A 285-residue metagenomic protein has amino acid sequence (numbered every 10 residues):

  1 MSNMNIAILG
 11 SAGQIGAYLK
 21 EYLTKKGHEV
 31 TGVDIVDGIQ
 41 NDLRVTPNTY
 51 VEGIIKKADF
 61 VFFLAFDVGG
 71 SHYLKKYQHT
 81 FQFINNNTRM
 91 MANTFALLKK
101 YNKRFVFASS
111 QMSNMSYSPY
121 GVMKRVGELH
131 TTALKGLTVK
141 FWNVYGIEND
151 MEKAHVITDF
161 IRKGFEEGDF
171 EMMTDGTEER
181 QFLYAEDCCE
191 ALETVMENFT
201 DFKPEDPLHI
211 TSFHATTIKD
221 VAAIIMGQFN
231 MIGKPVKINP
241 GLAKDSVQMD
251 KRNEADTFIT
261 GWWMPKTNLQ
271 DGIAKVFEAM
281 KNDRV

Functional and structural regions predicted by a protein language model:
M1-I147, M151, K275, A279-M280: N-terminal Rossmann-like NAD(P)+-binding domain of SDR-like oxidoreductases, especially those catalyzing
G10, G164-V285: C-terminal substrate-binding subdomain of Rossmann-fold SDR/epimerase-dehydratase oxidoreductases
I15-Y18, M90, V156, T217 (+1 more regions): Conserved alpha-helical elements of sugar-nucleotide-dependent glycosyltransferases
L23-E29, H72, Q82-F83, D159 (+4 more regions): Alpha-helix termini
T94, T131, F160, D256-T260: Structural element of the ATP-grasp superfamily
R104, P119, T158, R252-E254 (+1 more regions): Proline-rich low-complexity regions
Y117-G121, R125-M196, A223-M226: NAD(P)-dependent short-chain dehydrogenase/reductase
